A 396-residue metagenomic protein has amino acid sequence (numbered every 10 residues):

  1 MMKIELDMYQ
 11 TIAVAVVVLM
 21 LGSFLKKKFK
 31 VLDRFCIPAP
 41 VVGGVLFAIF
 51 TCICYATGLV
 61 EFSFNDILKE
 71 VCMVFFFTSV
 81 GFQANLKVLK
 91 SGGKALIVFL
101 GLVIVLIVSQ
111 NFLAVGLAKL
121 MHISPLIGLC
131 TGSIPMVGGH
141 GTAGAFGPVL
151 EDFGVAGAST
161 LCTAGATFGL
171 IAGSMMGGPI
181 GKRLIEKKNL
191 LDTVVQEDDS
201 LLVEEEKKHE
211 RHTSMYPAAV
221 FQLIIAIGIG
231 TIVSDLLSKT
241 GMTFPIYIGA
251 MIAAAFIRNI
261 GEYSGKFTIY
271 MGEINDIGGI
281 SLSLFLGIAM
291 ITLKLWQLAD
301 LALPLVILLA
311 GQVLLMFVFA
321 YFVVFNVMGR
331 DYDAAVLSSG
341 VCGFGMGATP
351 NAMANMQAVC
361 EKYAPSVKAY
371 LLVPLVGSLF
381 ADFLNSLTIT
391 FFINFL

Functional and structural regions predicted by a protein language model:
K3-V17, S63-F76, L126-S133, G241-A253 (+3 more regions): Structural signature of hydrophobic alpha-helical transmembrane segments
V18, V45-C52, N65-G93, I252-G261 (+1 more regions): Hydrophobic transmembrane alpha-helices of secondary-active transporters and Na+-translocating membrane complexes
V18-L19, L170-Y263: Membrane-embedded hairpin module used as a gating/binding unit in multi-pass transport and secretion proteins
R34, A84-A95, M121-I127, P148-T160 (+5 more regions): Juxtamembrane helix-boundary/capping and inter-helix hinge elements in multi-pass membrane proteins
N85-V115, A166-T167, V220, D276 (+1 more regions): Entry/N-cap segments of selected transmembrane alpha helices and their immediately preceding amphipathic helices
G116-I123, A166-V203, L314, F319-Y332 (+1 more regions): Juxtamembrane and boundary regions of transmembrane helices in multi-pass small-molecule transporters and channels
L117-G157, F168, I180, Q196 (+1 more regions): Alpha-helical membrane segments and immediately flanking helix-loop junctions that form or couple to the substrate/ion
L223-V324: Transmembrane helical segments that form the transport core of multi-pass membrane transport proteins
